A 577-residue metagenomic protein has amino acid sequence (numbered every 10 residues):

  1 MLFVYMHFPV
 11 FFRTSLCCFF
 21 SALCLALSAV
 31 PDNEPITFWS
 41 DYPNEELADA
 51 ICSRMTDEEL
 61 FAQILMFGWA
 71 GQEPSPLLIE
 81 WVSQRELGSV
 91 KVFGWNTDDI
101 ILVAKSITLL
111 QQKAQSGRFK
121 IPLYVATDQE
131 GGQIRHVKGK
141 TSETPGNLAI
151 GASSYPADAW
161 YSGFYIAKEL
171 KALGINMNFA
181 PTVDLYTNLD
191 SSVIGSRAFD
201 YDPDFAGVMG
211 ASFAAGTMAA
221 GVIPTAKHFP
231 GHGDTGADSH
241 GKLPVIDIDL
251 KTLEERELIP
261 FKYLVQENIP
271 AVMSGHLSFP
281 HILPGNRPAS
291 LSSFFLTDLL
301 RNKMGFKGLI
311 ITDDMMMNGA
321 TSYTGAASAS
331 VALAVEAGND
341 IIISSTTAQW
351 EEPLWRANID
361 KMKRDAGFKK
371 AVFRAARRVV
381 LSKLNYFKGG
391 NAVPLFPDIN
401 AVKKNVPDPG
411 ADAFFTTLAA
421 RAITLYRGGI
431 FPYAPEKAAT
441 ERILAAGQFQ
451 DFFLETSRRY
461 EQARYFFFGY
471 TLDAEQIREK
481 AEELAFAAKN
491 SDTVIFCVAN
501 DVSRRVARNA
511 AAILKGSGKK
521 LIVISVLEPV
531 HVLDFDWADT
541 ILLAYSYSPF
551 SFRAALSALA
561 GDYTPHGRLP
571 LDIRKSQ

Functional and structural regions predicted by a protein language model:
S15-A26: Bacterial N-terminal signal peptides
V30-S83, T324-Q577: Preference for extracellular/luminal or secreted protein segments
T56, D99-F119, Q133-R135, Y201-A371 (+1 more regions): Second-shell residues forming the walls of enzyme active-site clefts
A62-W69, G88-V92, L123-Q129, M177-P181 (+4 more regions): Hydrophobic faces of well-ordered beta-strands that scaffold small-molecule active sites in alpha/beta enzyme cores
I64-P74, L148-W160, K242-R256, N318-G325: Active-site mouth loops of central-metabolism enzymes
W69-E73, T127-R135, N176-Y186, A226-H232 (+3 more regions): Short glycine-enriched loops at secondary-structure junctions
W81-I100, F179, L189-D190, L264-R287 (+1 more regions): Short acidic, glycine-rich surface-loop motifs adjacent to enzyme active sites
F119-L123, G308, S517-L521: A short helix->loop->beta-strand "cap" motif at the edges of active sites that frequently abuts
